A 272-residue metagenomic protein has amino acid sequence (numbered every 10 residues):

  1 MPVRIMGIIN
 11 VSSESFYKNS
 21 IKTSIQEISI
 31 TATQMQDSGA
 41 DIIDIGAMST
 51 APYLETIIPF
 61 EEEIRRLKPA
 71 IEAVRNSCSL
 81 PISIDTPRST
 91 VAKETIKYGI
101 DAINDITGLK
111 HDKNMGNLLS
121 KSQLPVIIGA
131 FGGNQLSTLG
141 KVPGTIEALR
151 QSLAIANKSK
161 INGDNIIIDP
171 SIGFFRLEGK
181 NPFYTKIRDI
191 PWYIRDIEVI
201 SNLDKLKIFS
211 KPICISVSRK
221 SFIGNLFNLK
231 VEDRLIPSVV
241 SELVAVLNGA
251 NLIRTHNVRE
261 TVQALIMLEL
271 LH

Functional and structural regions predicted by a protein language model:
M1-R4: Extreme N-terminal starter segment of soluble prokaryotic enzymes
S15-Q34, T50-P69, S89, A102-K158 (+2 more regions): Active-site-adjacent loop and "lid" segments of alpha/beta metabolic enzymes
I30-G46: Catalytic domains of carbohydrate-active enzymes, especially glycoside hydrolases
C78-S79: His-Asp phosphorelay/catalytic-motif detector in bacterial-type signaling
